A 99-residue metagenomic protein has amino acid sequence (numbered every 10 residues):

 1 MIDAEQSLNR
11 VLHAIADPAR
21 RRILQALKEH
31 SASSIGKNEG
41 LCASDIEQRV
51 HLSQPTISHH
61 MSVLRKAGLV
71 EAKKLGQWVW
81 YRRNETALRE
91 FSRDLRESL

Functional and structural regions predicted by a protein language model:
M1-H13: Short, Lys/Arg-enriched N-terminal segment that forms or immediately precedes the first helix of a structured domain
R10-H13, A19-S53, L75, V79-T86: N-terminal helix-turn-helix DNA-binding core of bacterial DNA-binding proteins
L27, D94-L95: Residue-level signal for well-ordered alpha-helical positions
M61-S62: Short, hydrophobic-biased segments on the C-terminal half of alpha helices that form "recognition helices"
G68: Glycine-centered, phosphate/nucleic-acid-interacting loop/turn motifs that mediate DNA/RNA or nucleotide
A72: Short beta-strand "wing" residues that participate in macromolecule-binding interfaces
A87-F91: Short, charged/polar, Gly/Pro-enriched secondary-structure boundary elements
